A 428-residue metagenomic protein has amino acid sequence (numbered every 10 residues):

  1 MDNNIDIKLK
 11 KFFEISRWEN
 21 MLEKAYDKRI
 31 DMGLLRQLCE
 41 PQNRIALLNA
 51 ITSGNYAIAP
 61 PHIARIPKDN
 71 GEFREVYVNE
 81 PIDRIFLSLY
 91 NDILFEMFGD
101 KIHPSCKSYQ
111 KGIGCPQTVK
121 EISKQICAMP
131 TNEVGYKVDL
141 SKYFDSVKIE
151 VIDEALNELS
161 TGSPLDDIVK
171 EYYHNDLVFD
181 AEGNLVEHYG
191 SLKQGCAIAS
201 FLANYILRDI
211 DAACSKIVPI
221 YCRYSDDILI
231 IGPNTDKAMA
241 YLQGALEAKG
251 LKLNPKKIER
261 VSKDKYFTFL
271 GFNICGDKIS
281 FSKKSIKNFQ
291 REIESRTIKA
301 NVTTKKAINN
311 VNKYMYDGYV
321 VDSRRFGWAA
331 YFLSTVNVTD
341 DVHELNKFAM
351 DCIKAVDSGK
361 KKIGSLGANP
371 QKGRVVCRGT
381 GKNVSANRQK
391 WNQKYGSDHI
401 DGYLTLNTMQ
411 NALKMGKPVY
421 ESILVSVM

Functional and structural regions predicted by a protein language model:
M1-I45, L366-G367, N392-Q393, D398-M428: Non-catalytic, polymerase-adjacent accessory regions of viral genome-replication enzymes
A50-G71, D167-E182: Reverse-transcriptase-like RNA-dependent polymerase core
E72-E75, H103-S105, V138, H188-C196 (+2 more regions): Glycine- and acidic
E72-I102, H188-S215: Conserved pre-motif C helix in the palm subdomain of viral-like polymerases
R84, S88, G183, E187-H188 (+3 more regions): Right-hand nucleic-acid polymerase module
N91-K148: Active-site-proximal segment of RNA-dependent polymerases
Q125-S225, L229-A245, K249-L251, P255-Y266: Conserved polymerase palm-domain catalytic core
